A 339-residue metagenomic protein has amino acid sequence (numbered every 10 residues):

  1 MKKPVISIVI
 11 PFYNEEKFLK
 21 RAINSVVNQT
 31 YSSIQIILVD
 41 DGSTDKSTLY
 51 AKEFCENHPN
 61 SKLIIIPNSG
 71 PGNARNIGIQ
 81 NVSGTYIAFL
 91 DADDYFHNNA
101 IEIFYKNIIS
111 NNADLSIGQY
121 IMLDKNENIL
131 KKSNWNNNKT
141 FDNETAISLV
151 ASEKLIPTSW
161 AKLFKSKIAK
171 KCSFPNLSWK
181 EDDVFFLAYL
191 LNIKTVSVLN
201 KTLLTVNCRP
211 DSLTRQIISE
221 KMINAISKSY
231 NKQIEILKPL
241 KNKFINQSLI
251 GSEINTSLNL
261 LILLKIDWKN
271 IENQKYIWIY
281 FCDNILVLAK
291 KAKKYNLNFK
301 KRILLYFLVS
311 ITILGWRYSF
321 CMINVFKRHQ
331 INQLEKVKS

Functional and structural regions predicted by a protein language model:
M1-V27: N-proximal low-complexity "stem/linker" segments adjacent to membrane-targeting elements
S25, D40-Y50: A conserved acidic beta->alpha catalytic loop
I34-G42, K62-P67, A92: Short beta-strand/loop segment that forms part of the nucleotide-sugar
I66-V82, I103: Glycine-rich, basic loop-to-helix element that forms the pyrophosphate-binding segment of sugar-nucleotide handling
I87: Short aromatic/hydrophobic "clamp" motif used to bind/position activated sugar donors
A92-S197, N207-K221: Donor-binding/catalytic cores of nucleotide-activated saccharide and glycerol-phosphate transferases/polymerases
L203-R209, Q216-Q247, T256-A289: Catalytic core of nucleotide-sugar-dependent glycosyltransferases
I266-S339: Membrane-interface aromatic/basic loop that binds lipid-linked glycans or pyrophosphate carriers, typified by
